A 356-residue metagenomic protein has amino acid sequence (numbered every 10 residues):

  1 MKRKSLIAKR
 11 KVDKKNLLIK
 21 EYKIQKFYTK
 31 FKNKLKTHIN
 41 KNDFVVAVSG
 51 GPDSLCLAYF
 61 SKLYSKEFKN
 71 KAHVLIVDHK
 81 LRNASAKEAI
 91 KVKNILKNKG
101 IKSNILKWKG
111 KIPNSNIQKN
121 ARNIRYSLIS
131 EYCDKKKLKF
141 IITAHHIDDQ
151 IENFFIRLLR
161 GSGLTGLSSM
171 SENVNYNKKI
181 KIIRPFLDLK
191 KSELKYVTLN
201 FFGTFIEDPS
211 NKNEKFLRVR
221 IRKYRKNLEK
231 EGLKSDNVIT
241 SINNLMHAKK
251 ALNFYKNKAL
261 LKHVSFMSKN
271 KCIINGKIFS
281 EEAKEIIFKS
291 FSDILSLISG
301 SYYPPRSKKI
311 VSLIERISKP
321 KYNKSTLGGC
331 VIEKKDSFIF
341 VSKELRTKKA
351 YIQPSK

Functional and structural regions predicted by a protein language model:
M1-D53, K71-H73, V77, W108-P113 (+6 more regions): AMP-forming adenylation/ATP pyrophosphatase catalytic core
K2-Y224: Core alpha/beta nucleotide-donor-binding catalytic domains of modification enzymes
T204-E207, L233-V238, L252: Short, structured loop/turn "capping" segments at alpha-beta junctions
N227: Active-site proximal helix-loop segment of RNase H-like, two-metal nucleases, encompassing DDE(D)
